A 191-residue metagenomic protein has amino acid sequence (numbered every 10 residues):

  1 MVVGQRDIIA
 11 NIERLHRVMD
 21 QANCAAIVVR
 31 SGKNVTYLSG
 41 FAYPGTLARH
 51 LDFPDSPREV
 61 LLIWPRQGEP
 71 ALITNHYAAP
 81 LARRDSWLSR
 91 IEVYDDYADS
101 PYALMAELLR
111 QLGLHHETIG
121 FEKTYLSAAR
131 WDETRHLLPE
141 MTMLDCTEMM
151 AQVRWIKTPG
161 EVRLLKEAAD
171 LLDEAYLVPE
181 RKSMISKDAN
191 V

Functional and structural regions predicted by a protein language model:
M1-A103, E107: N-terminal accessory/capping or targeting/presequence segment of soluble
A10, D99-V191: Flexible, acidic/His-enriched mid-domain "rim/lid" segments that flank
